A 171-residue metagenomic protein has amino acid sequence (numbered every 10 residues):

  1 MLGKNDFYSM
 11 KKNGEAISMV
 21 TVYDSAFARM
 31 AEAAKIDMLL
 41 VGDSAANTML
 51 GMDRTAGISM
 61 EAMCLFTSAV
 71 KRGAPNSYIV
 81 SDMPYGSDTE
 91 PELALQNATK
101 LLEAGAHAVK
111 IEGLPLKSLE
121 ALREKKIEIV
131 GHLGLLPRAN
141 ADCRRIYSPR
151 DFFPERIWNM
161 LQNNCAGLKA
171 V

Functional and structural regions predicted by a protein language model:
L2-V171: Alpha/beta enzyme core
